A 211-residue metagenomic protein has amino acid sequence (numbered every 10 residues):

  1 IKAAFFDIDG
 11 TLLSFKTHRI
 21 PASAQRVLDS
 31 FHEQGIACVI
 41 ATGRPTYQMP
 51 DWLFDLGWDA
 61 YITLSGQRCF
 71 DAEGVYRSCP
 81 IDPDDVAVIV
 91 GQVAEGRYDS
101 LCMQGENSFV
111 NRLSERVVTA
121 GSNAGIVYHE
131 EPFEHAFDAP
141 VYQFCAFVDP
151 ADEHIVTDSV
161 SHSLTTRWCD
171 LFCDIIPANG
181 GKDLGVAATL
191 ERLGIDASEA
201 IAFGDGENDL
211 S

Functional and structural regions predicted by a protein language model:
K2-A4, A60, L193, A200: The start of beta-strands in P-loop NTPase/AAA+ ATPase cores
K2-T17: Asp-based phosphoryl-transfer active-site loop
I8, S65-G66, F203-D205: Glycine-rich beta-strand-to-loop/alpha-helix junction loops that act as flexible
T11, H18, T46, N208: Conserved Rossmann-like nucleotide-cofactor binding loop
T11-L12, R68-C69, L171-F172: A short, flexible beta-alpha/helix-coil linker loop
F15-H18, C38-I40, S78-C79, G121-A124 (+1 more regions): Short, flexible loop segments at the rims of nucleotide/cofactor-binding pockets, characterized by
A22-V117: Active-site phosphate-binding/coordination module
Q92, G96-S211: Conserved acidic, metal-coordinating active-site core of Asp-based, Mg2+-dependent phosphoryl-transfer enzymes
